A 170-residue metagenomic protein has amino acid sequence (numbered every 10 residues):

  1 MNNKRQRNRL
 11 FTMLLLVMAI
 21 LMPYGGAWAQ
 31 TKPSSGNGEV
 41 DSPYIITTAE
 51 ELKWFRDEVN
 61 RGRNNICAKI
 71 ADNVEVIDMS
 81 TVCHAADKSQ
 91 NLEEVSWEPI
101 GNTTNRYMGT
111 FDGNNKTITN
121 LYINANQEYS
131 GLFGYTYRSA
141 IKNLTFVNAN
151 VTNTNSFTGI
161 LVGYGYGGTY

Functional and structural regions predicted by a protein language model:
M1-R5, Q30-P33: Enriched but not universal
N2-L14: Bacterial N-terminal signal peptides that target proteins for export
T12-P23: Bacterial N-terminal signal peptides
W28-Y170: Surface-exposed repetitive/solenoidal architectures
